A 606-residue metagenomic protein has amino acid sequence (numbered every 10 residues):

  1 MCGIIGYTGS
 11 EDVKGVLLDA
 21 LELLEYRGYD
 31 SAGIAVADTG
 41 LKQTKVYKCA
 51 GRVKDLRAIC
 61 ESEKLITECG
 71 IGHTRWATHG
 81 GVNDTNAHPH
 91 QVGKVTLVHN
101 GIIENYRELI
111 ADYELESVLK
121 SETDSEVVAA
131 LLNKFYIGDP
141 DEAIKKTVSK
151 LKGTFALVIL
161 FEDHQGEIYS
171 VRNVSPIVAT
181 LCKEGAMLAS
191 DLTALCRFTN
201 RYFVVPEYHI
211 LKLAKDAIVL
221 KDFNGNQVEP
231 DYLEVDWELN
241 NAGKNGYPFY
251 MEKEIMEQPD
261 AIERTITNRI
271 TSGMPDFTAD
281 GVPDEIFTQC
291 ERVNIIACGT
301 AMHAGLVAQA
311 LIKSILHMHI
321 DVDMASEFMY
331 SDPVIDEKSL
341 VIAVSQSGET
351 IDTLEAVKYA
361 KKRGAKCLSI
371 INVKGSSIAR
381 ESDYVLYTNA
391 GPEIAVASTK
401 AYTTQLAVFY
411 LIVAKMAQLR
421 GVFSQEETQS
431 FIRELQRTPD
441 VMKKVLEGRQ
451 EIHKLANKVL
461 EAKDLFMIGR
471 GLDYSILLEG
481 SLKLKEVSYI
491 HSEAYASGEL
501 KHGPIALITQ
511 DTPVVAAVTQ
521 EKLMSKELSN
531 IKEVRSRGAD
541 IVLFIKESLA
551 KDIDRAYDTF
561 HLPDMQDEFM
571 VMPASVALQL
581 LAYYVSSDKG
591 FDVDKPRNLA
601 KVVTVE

Functional and structural regions predicted by a protein language model:
M1-K244, P248-F249, D260-E291, H303 (+4 more regions): Conserved short alpha-helical segments that host acidic/polar catalytic motifs at enzyme active sites
E68-T85, T271-D284, A308-V344, H491-L507: Glycine-rich oxoanion-binding loops at beta->alpha junctions
C69, V95, R292-N294, L340 (+3 more regions): Structural motif
P89, Y169-S170, Y202-F203, I210 (+10 more regions): Replace "in large, NTP-powered and nucleic-acid-processing enzymes" with "in large, NTP-powered factors and other
D112, L131, F135, K150 (+21 more regions): Generic, well-ordered alpha-helical scaffold segments in large soluble proteins
Q258-I262, I266-N294, Y384-P513, S587-E606: Active-site phosphate/pyrophosphate-binding segments
T288-S430, E434-R437, A517-P563, L581 (+1 more regions): Glycine-rich phosphate-binding loops that contact phosphosugars or nucleotide phosphates
R555, M565-E606: Generic C-terminus detector
